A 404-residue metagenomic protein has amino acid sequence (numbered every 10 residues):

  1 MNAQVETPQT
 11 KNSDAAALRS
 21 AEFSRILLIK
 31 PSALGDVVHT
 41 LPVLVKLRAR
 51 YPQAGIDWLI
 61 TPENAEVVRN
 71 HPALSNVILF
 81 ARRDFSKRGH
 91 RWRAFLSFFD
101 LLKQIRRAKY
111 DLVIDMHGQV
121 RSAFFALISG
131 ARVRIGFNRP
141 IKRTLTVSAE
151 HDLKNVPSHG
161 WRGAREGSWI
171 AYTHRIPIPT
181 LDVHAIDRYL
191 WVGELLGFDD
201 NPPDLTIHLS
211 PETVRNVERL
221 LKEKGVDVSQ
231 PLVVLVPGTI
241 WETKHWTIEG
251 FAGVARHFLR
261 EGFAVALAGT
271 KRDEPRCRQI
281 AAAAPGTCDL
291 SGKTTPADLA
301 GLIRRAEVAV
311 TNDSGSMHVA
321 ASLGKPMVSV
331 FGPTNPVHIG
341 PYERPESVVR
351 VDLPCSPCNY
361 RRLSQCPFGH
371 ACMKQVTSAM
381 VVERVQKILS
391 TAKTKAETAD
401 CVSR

Functional and structural regions predicted by a protein language model:
M1-R404: Catalytic machinery of carbohydrate-active enzymes, primarily nucleotide-sugar-dependent glycosyltransferases
